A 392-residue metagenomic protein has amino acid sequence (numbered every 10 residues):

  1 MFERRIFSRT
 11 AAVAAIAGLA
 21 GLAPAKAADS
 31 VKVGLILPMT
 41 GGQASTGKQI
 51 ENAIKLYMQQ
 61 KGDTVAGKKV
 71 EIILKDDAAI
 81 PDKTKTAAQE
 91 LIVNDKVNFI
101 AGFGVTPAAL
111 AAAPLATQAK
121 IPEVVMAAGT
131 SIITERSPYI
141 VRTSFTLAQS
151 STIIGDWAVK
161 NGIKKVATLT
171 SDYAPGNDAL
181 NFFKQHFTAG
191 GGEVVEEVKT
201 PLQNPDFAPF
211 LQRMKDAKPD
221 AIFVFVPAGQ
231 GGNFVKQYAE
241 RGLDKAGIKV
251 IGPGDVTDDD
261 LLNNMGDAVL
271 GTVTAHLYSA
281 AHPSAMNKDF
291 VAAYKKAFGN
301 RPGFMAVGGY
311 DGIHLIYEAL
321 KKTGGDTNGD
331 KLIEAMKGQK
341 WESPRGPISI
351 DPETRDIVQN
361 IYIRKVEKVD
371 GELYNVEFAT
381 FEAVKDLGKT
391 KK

Functional and structural regions predicted by a protein language model:
M1-A12: N-terminal secretory signal peptides and thylakoid transit peptides that target proteins across membranes
L22-A27: Sec/Tat signal peptide C-region and signal peptidase I cleavage site
V31, S343-K392: Solvent-exposed, acidic/polar segments of extracytosolic/periplasmic ligand-binding ectodomains
G34-K55, K75-D82, G104-P107, L169-N177 (+3 more regions): Extracytoplasmic "Venus flytrap"
S45-I50, Q60, T64-I132, T143 (+2 more regions): Beta-alpha junction/loop-to-helix N-cap segments that form part of ligand/metal-binding clefts
T86, T130-I132, R136-R241, Y278-D289: Extracellular/periplasmic Venus flytrap/periplasmic-binding protein
L91-G104, V124-M126, A167-T170, K218-A228 (+3 more regions): Periplasmic-binding protein-like
V235-Y310, K321-T323, T327, E367-D370 (+1 more regions): Extracellular/periplasmic periplasmic-binding protein-like sensory domains
